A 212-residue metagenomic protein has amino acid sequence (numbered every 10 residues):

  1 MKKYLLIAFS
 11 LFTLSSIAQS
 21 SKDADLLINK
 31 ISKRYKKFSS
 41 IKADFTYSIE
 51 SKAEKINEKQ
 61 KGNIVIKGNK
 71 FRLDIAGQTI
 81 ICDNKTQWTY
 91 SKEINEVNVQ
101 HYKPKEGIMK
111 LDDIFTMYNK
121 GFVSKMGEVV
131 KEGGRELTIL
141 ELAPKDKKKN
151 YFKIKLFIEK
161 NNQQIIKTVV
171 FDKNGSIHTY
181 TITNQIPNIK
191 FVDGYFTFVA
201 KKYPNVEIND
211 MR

Functional and structural regions predicted by a protein language model:
Y4-T13: Sec-dependent N-terminal signal peptides
S15-I56, N69-K70, K202, E207-R212: N-terminal leader/targeting segments and the immediate start of mature chains
A18, K125-P204, I208-R212: Gly/Pro-enriched, hydrophobic low-complexity segments that function as extracytoplasmic propeptides/linkers
F38-S40, K59-K61, G68, C82 (+5 more regions): Extracytoplasmic
Y47-I49, S91, V169-D172: Beta-turn initiation residues at beta-strand->coil junctions
K61-M109, H178-T179: An acidic-aromatic
Y102-E136: Flexible, surface-exposed loop/linker segments and immediately adjacent secondary-structure boundaries
